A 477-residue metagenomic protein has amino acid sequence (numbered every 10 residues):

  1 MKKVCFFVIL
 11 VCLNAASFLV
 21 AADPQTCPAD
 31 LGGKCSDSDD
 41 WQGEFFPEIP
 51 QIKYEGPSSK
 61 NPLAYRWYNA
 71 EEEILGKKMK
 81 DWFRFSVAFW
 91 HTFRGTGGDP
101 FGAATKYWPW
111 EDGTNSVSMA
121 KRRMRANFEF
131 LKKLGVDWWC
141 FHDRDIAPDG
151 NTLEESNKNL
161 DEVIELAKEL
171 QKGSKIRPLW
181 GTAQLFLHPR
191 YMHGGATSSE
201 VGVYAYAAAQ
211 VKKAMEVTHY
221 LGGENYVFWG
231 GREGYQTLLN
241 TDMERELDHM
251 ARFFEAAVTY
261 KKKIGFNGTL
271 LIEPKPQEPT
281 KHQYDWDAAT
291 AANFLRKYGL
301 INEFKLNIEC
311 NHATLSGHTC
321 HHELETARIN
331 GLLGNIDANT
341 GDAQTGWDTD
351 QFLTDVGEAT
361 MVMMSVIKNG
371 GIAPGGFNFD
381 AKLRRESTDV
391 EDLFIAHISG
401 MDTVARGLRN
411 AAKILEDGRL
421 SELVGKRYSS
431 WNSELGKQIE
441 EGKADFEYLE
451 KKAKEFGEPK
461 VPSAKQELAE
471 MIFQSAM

Functional and structural regions predicted by a protein language model:
C12-Q25: N-terminal signal peptide
A22-L75: Mature N-terminal, pre-catalytic/accessory segment of carbohydrate-active enzymes
E71, R122-E129, W138, P148-L306 (+6 more regions): Active-site acidic/histidine proton-transfer and metal-coordination neighborhood in alpha/beta enzyme cores
M79-F85, S116-D145: Catalytic domains of carbohydrate-active enzymes, especially glycoside hydrolases
D81-T114, T182-S198, G230-T237: N-terminal small/glycine-rich loop or linker at the start of catalytic domains across soluble metabolic enzymes
W90-T92, R144-I146, G181-F186, G231-E233 (+4 more regions): Active-site beta-loop-alpha junctions enriched in small/polar residues
G97-R122, T241-L247, K281-A292, K305 (+1 more regions): Gly/Pro-rich active-site loop or hairpin
G331, T349-M477: Flexible, acidic glycine-rich loops studded with aromatic residues
